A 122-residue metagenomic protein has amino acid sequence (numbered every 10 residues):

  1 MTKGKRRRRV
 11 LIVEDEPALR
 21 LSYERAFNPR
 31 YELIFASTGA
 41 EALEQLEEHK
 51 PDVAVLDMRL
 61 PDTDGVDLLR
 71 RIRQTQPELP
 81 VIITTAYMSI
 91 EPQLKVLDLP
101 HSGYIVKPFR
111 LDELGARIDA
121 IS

Functional and structural regions predicted by a protein language model:
E16-I34: Two-component/phosphorelay signaling modules centered on CheY-like receiver
F35-V53: Acidic, metal-coordinating helix/loop segments flanking the phosphotransfer/catalytic sites of two-component signaling
T38, D64-D67: Acidic catalytic/metal-coordinating carboxylates
E44, V66-P77: Short amphipathic alpha-helix used as the core "switch/output" element in two-component signaling
D67, M88-Y104: Alpha4 helix (beta4-alpha4-beta5 surface) of REC/receiver domains from two-component response regulators
F109-D119: C-terminal output helix
